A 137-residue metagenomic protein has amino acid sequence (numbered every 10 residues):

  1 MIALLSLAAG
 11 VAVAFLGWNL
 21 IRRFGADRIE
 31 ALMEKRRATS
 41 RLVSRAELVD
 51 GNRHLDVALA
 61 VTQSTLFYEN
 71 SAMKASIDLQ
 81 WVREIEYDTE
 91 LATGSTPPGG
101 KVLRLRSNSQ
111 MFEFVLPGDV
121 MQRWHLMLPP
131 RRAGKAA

Functional and structural regions predicted by a protein language model:
M1, F15, N70, K135-A136: Polar low-complexity intrinsically disordered regions
M1-A60: Anionic N-terminal interaction surfaces
F15, F24, F67, F112-F114: Phenylalanine-focused residue identity feature
A26, E30, L79-A137: Acidic, Ser/Thr- and proline-rich intrinsically disordered linker/docking segments of eukaryotic scaffolds
V43, D56, S71, Q110-F112: Low-complexity, proline/glycine- and charge-rich juxtamembrane/linker segments of membrane proteins
V49-T93, P98-G100: Phosphoinositide-binding peripheral membrane targeting modules
